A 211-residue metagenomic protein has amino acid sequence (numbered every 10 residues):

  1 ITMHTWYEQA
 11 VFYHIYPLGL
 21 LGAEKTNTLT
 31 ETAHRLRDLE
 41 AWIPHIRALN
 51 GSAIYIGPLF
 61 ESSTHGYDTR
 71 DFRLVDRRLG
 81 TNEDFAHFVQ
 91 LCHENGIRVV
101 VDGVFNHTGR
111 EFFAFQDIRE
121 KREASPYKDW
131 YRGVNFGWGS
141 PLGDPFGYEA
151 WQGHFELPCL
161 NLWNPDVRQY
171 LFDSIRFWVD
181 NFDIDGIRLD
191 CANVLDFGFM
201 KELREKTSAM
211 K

Functional and structural regions predicted by a protein language model:
I1-K211: Active-site and adjacent substrate-binding regions of carbohydrate-active enzymes
